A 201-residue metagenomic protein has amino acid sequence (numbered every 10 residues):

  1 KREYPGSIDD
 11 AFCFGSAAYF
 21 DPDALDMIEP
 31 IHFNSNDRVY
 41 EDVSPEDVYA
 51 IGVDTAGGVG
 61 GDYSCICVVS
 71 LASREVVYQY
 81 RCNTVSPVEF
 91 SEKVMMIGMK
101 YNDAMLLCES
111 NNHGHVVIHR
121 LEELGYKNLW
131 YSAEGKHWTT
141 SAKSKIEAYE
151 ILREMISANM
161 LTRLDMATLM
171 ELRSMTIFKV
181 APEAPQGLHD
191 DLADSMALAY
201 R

Functional and structural regions predicted by a protein language model:
K1-K136, I146, E150, E154 (+1 more regions): RNase H-like, metal-dependent nuclease domains and their acidic two-metal-ion catalytic environment used
W138-T140: A conserved P-loop NTPase coupling/switch region
